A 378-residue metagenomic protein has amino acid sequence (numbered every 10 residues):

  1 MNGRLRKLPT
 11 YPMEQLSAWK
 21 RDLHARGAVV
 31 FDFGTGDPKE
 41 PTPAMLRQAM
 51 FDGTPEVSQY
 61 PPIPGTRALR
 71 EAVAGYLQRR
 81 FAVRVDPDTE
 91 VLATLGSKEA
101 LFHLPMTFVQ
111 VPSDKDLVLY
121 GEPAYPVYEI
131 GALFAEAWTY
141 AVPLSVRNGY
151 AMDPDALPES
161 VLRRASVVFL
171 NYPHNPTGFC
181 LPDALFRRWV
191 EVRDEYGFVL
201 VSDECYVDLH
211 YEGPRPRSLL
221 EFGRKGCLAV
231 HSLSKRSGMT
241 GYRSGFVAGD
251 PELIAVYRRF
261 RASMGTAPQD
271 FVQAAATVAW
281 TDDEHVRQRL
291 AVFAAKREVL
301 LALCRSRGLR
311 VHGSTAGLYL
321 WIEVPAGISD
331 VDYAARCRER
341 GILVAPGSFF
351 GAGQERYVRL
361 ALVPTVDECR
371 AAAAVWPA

Functional and structural regions predicted by a protein language model:
N2-G96, H103, A279-W280: N-terminal small-domain helix-loop-helix segment of the aminotransferase-like
L23-R26, A135, E195-Y196, R307 (+1 more regions): Helix C-cap/helix->beta junction micro-motif
V57-E191, D208-L209, G213-G223: Conserved core of the PLP fold type I
E159, E339-A345, F350-A378: PLP-dependent enzyme catalytic core of the Aspartate aminotransferase-like
E221-A294: Conserved core segment of the aminotransferase class I/II
T277, F293-L301, V311-E323, Q354: Conserved glycine-rich beta-strand-loop-beta hairpin in the small C-terminal domain of fold type I
I328-Y333, E368-A371: Short, conserved charged micro-motifs
